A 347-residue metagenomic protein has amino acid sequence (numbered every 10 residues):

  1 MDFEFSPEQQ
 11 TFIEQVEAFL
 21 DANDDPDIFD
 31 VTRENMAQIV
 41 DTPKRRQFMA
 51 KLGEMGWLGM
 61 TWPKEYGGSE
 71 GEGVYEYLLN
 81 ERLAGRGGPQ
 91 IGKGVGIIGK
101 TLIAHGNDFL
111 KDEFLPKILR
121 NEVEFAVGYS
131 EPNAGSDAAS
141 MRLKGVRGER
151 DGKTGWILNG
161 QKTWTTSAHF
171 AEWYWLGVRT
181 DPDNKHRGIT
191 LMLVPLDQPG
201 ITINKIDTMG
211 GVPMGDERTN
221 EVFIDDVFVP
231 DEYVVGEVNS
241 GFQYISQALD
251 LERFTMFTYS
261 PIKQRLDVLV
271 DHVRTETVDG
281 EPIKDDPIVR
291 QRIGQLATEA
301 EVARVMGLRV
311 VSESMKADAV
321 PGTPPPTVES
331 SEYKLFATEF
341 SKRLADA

Functional and structural regions predicted by a protein language model:
F3-F5, T11, I203-V305: Glycine-rich beta->alpha junctions and the first turn(s) of the following alpha-helix
Q9, L20, G56, P63 (+8 more regions): Buried hydrophobic positions in well-ordered alpha/beta secondary-structure cores of metabolic enzymes
I28-Q38, V278-D279, P287, E301-A347: C-terminal helix-coil-helix/basic helical segment that borders enzyme active sites and/or dimer interfaces and provides
R46-E124, S167-W173, A300, S314-E329 (+1 more regions): Internal helix-loop-helix
E70-R82, D137-M141, F223, V229: Structural signature of FAD isoalloxazine-binding scaffolds in flavoprotein oxidoreductases
A134-D137, W156: Hydrophobic, small-residue-rich alpha-helical packing segments that form membrane-like cores
L143-R147, L266: A structural signal for short hydrophobic beta-strand segments in well-ordered beta-sheet cores
T154-G155, N159-I206: A short core secondary-structure module
